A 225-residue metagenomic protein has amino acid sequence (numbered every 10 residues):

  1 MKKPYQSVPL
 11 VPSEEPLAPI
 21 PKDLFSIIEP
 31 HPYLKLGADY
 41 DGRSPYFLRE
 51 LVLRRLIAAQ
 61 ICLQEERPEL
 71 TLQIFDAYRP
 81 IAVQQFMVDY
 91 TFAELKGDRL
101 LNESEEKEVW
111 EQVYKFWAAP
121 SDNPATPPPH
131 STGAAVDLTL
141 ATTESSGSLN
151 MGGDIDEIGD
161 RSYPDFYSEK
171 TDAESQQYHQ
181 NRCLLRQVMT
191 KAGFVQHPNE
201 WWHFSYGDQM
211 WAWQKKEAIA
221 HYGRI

Functional and structural regions predicted by a protein language model:
M1-A77, I81-P198, W211-I225: Extracytoplasmic cell-surface/polysaccharide-interacting catalytic and binding patches
F204: Conserved metal-phosphate-binding beta-hairpin within the catalytic cores of diverse ATP-dependent phosphoryl-transfer
